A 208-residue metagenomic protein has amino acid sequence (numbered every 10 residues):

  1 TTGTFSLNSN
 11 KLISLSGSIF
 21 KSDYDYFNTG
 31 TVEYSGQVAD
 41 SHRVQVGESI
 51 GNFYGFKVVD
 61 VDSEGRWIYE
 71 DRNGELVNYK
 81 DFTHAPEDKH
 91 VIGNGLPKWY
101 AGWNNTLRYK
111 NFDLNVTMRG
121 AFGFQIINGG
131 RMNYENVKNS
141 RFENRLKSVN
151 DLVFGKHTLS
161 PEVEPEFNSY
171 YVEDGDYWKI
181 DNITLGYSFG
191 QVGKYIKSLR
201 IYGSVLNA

Functional and structural regions predicted by a protein language model:
T1, T106-F112: Long hydrophobic segments that form regular secondary structure
T1-N94, L206: Conserved small-residue
T2, G102-N104, N182-G186: Membrane-embedded beta-strand positions in outer-membrane beta-barrel channels/transporters
G3, V116, I201-G203: Membrane-embedded beta-strand positions of outer-membrane beta-barrel proteins
F5-K11, P97-A101, G120-F122, W178-D181 (+1 more regions): Transmembrane beta-barrel architecture of outer-membrane proteins
V38, G47-I50, I92-G102, Y134-V137 (+1 more regions): C-terminal extracellular loops and terminal segments of Gram-negative outer membrane beta-barrel proteins
N111-V116, V192-G193: Repeated loop/turn-to-beta-strand initiation elements of outer-membrane beta-barrel proteins
A121-L206: Extracytoplasmic gating/loop element in the C-terminal half of outer-membrane beta-barrel translocons and assembly
